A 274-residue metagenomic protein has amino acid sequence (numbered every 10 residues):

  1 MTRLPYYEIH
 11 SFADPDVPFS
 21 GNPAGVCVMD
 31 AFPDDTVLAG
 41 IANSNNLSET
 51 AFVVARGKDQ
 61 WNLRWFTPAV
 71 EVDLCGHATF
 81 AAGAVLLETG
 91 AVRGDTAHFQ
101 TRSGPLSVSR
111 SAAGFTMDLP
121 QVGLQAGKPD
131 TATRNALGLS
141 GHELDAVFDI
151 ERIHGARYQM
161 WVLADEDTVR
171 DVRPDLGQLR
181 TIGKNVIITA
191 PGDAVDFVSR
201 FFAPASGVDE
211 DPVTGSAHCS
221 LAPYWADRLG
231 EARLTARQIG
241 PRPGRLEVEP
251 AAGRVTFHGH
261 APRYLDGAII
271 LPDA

Functional and structural regions predicted by a protein language model:
M1-L74, F80-A274: Active-site proximal loop and beta-alpha junction motif in alpha/beta enzyme cores
